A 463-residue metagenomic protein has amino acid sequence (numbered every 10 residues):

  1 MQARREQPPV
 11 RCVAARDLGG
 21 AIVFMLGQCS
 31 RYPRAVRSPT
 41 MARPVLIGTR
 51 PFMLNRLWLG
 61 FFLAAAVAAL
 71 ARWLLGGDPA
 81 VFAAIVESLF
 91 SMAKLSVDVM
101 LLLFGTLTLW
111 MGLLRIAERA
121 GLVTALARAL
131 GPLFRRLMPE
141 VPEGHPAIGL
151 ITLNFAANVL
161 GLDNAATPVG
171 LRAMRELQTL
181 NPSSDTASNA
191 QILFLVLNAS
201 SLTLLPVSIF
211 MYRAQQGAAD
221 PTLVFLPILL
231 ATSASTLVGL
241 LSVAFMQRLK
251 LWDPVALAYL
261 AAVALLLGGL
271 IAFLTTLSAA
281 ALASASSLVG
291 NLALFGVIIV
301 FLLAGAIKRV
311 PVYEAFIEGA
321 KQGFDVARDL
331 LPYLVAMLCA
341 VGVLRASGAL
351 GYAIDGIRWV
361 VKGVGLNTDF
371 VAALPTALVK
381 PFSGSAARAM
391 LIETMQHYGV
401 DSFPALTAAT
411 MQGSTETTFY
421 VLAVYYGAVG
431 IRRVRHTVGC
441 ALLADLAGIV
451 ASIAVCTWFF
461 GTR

Functional and structural regions predicted by a protein language model:
F24, Q28, R34, S38-M100 (+1 more regions): Hydrophobic transmembrane alpha-helices of multi-pass small-molecule transporters
L57, F61, A83, A120 (+13 more regions): Alpha-helical transmembrane segments of multi-pass membrane proteins, especially transporters and channels
W58-R72, L107-R115, S200-T203, V207-M211 (+5 more regions): Hydrophobic core segments of alpha-helical transmembrane domains in multi-pass membrane transport and ion-translocation
L70-I85, E118, L122, L204-D220 (+7 more regions): Transmembrane helix-loop junctions in multi-pass membrane proteins
A80-T179, A279, K308-H397: Membrane-embedded alpha-helical segments and adjacent helix-loop junctions characteristic of multi-pass solute
L177-L267, D401-Q412, T418-R463: Membrane-core helix-loop-helix motifs of multi-pass transport proteins
